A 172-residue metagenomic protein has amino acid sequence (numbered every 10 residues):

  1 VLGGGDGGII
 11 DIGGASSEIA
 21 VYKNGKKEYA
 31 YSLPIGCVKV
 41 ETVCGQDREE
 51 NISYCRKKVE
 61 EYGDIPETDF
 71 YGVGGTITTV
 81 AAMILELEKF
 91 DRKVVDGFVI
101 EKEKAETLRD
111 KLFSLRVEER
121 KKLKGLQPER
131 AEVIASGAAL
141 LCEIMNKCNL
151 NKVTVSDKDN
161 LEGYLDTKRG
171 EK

Functional and structural regions predicted by a protein language model:
V1-G7, A20-K172: Helical "lid/coupling" subdomains associated with nucleotide-phosphate turnover
D11: Conserved catalytic-loop position in the HRD/HxD motif
S16: Active-site-adjacent helix-turn-beta-strand microarchitecture at beta-sheet edges that either contains or buttresses
